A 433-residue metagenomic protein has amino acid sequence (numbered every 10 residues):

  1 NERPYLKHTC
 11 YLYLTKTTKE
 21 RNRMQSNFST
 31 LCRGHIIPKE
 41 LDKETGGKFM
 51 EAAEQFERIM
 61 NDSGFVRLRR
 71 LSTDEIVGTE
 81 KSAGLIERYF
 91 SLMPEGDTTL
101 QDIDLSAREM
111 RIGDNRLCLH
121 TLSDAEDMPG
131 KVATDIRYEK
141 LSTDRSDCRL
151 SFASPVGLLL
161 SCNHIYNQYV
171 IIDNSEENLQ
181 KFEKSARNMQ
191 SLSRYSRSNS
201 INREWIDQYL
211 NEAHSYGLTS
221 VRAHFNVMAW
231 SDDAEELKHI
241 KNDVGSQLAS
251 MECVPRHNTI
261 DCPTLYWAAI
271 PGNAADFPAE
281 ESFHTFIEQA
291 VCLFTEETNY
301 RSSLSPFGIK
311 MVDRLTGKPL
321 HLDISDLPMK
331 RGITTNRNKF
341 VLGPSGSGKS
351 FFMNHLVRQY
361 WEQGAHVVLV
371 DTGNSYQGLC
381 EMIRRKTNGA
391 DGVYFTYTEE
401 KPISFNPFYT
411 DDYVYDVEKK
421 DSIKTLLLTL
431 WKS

Functional and structural regions predicted by a protein language model:
N1-E288, F294-E296: Extended, folded cores of ATP/NTP-driven motor/assembly subunits in large transport and secretion machines
T9-Y11, H224-N226, G308, P319 (+2 more regions): Beta-sheet entry/capping signal
T15-T17, D232, I260, S325 (+4 more regions): An acidic- and aromatic-residue-enriched active-site/binding cleft used to recognize and process polar
D42, G46, S196-N199, W230 (+5 more regions): Hydrophobic alpha-helical scaffolding
P155, E212-Y216, G308-K310, P328-K330 (+3 more regions): Generic recognition of flexible, low-complexity loop/linker segments
I240-V244, R337-F340, F352-V357, Q363 (+1 more regions): Short, hydrophobic/aromatic alpha-helical segments in well-folded domains
E297-F352, L356, F395, E400 (+1 more regions): Active-site-adjacent "gating/activation" loops or surface patches in catalytic cores
H355-S433: Switch/coupling segment of Walker-type NTPase motor domains
